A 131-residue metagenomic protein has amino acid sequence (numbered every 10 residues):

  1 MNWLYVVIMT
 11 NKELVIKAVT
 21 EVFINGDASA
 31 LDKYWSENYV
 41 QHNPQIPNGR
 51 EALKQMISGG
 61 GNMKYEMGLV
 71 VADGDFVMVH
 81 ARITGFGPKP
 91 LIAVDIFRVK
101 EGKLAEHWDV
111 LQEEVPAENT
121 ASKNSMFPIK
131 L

Functional and structural regions predicted by a protein language model:
M1-L131: C-terminal and inter-domain tail/linker signature
